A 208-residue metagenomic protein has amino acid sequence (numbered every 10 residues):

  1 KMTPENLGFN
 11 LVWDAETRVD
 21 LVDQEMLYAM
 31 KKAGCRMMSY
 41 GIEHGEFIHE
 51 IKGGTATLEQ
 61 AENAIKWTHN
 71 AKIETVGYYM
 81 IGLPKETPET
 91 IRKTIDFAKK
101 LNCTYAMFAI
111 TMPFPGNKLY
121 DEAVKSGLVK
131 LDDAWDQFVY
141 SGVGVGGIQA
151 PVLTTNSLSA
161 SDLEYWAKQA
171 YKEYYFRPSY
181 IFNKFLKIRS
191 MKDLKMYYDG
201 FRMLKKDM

Functional and structural regions predicted by a protein language model:
M2-R189: A structural motif corresponding to the C-terminal lobe/cap of the Radical SAM core domain
R189-M191, Y197: Secretory/periplasmic and organellar redox-cofactor proteins
M196-M208: Short linear elements at protein peripheries
